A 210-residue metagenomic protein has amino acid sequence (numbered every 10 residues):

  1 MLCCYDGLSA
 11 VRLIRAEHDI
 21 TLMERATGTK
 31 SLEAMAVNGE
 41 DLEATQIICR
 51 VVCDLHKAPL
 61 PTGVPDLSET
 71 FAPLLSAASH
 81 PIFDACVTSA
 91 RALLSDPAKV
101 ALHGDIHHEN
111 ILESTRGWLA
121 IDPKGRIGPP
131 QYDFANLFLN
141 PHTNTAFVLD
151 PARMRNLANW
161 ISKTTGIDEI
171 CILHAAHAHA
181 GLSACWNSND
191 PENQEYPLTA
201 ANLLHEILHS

Functional and structural regions predicted by a protein language model:
M1-A16, S114-T115, A200, L204-S210: Conserved NTP-binding catalytic cores of kinases and kinase-like/nucleotidyltransferase enzymes across multiple kinase
M1-L22, A26, K30-L55: A conserved alpha-helical element in kinase catalytic cores
L13, V87-Y132: Active-site acidic catalytic loop and adjacent metal/ATP-binding pocket of ATP-dependent phosphoryl transfer enzymes
E43-I47, I82, R153: Soluble or luminal CAZymes and related metallo-dependent hydrolases
K57-G104, S114, K163: An alpha-helical support segment within catalytic cores of ATP-dependent transferases
S114-N159, G166, H174, Y196-A200 (+1 more regions): Active-site Asp-x-Gly
H174-G181: Small/polar glycine-rich anion-binding or flexible loop at a beta-alpha turn
S183-S210: ATP/Mg2+ or Mg2+-diphosphate-binding catalytic cores that bind nucleotide phosphates or diphosphates via glycine-rich
